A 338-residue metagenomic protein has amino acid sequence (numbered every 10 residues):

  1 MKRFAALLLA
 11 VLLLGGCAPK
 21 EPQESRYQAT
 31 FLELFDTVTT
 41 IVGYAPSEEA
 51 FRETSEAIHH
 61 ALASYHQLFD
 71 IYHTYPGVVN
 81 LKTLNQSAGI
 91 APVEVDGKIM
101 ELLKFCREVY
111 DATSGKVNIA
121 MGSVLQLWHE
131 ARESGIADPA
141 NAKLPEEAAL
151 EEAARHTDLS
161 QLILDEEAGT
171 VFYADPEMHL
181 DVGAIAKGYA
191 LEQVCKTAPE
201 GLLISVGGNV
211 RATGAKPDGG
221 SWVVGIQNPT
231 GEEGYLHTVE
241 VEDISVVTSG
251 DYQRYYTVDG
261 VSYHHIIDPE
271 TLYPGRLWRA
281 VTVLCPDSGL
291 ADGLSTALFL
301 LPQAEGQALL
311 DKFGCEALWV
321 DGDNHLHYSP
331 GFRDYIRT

Functional and structural regions predicted by a protein language model:
F4-T338: Mature catalytic core of soluble alpha/beta enzymes
